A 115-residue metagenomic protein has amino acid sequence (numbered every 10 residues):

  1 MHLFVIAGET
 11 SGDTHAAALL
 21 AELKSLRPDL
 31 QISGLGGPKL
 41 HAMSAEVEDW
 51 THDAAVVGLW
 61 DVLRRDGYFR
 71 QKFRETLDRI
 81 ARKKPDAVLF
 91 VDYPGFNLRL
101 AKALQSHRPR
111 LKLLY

Functional and structural regions predicted by a protein language model:
H2-Y115: Active-site and donor-binding regions of nucleotide-sugar-utilizing enzymes
